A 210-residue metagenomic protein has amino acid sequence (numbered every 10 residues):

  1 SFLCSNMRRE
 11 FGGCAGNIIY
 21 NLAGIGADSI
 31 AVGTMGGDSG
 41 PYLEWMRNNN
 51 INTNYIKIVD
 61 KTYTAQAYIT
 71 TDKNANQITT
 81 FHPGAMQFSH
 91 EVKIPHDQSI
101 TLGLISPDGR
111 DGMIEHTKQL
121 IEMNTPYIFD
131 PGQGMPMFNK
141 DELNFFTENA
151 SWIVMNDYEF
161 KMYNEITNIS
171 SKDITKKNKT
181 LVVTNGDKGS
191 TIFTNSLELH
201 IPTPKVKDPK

Functional and structural regions predicted by a protein language model:
S1-V32, P41-E44, F88, P202 (+1 more regions): Glycine-rich phosphate/adenosyl-contacting loop at the front of the ribokinase-like
I30, E44-I58, T62, T70-H200 (+1 more regions): Ribokinase/PfkB-type carbohydrate-kinase core domain
M35-G37: Residue-level signal for short, function-critical loop segments
